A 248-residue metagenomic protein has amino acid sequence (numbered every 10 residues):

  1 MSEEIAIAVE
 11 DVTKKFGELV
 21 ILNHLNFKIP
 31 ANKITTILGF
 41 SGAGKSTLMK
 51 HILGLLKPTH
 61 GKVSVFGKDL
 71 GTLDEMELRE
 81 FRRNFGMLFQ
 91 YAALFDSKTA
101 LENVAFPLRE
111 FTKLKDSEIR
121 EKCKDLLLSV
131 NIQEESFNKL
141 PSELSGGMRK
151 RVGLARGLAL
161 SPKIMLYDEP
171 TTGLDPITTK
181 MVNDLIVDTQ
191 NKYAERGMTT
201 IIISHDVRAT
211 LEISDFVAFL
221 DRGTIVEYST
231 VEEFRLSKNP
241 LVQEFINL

Functional and structural regions predicted by a protein language model:
L53: Helix-to-loop junction immediately C-terminal to a conserved catalytic motif
G61-D69: Conserved ABC transporter NBD signature motif
D69, S117-E135, V187: Conserved ABC ATPase "signature" region
L140-L144, M148: Conserved ABC ATPase signature
A159-K163: A short, proline-enriched helix->beta-strand linker immediately N-terminal to the Walker B motif in ABC-type P-loop
M165-D168: Catalytic Walker B motif of ABC-type/P-loop ATPase nucleotide-binding domains
K180-R196: Helical segment within the ABC ATPase nucleotide-binding domain
